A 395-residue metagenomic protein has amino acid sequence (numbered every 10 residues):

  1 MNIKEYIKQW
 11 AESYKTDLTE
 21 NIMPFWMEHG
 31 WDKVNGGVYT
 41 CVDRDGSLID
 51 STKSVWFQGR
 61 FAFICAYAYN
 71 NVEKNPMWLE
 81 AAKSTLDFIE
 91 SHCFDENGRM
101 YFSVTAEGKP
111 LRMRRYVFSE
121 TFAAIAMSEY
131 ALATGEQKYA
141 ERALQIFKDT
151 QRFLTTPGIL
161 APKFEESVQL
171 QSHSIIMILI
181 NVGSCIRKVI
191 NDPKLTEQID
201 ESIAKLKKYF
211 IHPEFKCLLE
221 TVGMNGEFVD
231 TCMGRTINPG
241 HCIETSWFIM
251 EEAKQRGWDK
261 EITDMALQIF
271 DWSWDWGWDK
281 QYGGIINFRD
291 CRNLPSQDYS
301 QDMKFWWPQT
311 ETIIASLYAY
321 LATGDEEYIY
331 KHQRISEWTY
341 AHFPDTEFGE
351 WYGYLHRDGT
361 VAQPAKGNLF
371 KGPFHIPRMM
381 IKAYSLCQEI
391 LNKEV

Functional and structural regions predicted by a protein language model:
M1-V395: Glycan-recognition and catalytic cores of secretory/periplasmic carbohydrate-active enzymes
